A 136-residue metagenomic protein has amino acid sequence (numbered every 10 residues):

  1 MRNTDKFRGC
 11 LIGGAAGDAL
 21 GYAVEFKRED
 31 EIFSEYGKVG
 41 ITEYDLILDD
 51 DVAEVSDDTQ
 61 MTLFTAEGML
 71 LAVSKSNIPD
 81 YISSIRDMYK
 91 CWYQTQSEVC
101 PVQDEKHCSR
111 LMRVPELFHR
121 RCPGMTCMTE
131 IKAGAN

Functional and structural regions predicted by a protein language model:
M1-N136: Structured, active/binding-site neighborhoods that engage oxygen-rich ligands
